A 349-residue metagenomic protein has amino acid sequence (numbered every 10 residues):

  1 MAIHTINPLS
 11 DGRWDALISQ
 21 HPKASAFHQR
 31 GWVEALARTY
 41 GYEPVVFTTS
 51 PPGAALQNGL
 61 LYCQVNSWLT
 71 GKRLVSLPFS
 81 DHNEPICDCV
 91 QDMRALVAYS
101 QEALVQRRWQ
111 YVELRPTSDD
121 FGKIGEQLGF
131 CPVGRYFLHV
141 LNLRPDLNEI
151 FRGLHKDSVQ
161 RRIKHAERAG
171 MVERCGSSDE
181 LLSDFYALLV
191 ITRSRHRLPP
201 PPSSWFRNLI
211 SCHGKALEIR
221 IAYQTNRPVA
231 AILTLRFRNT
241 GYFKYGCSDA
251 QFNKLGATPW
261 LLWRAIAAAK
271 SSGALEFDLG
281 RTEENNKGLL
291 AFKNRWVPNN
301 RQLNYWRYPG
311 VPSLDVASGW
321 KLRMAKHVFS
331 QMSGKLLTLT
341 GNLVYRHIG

Functional and structural regions predicted by a protein language model:
A2-A54, G59-G71, P116-K254: A conserved beta-strand-loop-helix scaffold within acyl/acetyltransferase catalytic domains
V46, Q64, G125-I150, A274-L275 (+1 more regions): Active-site/acyl-donor-binding loops of N-acyltransferases
V46-G59, L69, S80, D88 (+2 more regions): Aromatic (often tryptophan-rich) hydrophobic motifs at membrane interfaces
S76-D120: A gly/proline- and charged-residue-enriched helix-loop-helix capping module
L77, G153-R162, G319-A325: Short intrinsically disordered coil segments
S80-H82, R168-V172, A274: Short, solvent-exposed beta-strand edge segments and adjacent coil->beta transition regions
V105, E167, K270: Anion (oxyanion) recognition and catalysis
Y111-E113, V172, E276: Residues at or immediately flanking beta-strands
